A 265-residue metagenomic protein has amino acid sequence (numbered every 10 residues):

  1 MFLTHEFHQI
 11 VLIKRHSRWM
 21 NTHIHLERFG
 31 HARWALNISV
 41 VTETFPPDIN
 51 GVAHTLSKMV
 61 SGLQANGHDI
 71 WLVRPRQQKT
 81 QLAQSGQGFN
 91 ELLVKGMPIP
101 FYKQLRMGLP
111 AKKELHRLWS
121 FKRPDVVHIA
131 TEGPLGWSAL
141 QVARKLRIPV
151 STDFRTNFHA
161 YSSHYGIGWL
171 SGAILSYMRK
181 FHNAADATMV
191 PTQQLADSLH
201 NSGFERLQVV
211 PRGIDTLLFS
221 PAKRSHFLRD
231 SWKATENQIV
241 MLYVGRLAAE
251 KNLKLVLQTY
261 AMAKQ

Functional and structural regions predicted by a protein language model:
F2, F7, V11-K95: N-terminal subdomain of nucleotide-sugar transferases
R76, Q194, G213: Carbohydrate-associated surface elements
P100-I129, P134-Q141, K145, G172-S176: An amphipathic, basic-hydrophobic alpha-helix
P149-S151, A160-K180, V190: Nucleotide-sugar donor phosphate/pyrophosphate-binding loop at the beta->alpha transition of glycosyltransferases
H182-T192, Q208-V210: A short beta-strand/loop micro-motif in the catalytic core of glycosyltransferases that engages the nucleotide-sugar
P211-S220: Short beta-strand->alpha-helix junction loop in the catalytic core of nucleotide-activated group-transfer enzymes
S220-A234: A short helix/loop element that forms part of the nucleotide-sugar donor recognition site in Leloir-type
A234-K251, L257-M262: Conserved donor-binding/catalytic core segment of Leloir-type glycosyltransferases
